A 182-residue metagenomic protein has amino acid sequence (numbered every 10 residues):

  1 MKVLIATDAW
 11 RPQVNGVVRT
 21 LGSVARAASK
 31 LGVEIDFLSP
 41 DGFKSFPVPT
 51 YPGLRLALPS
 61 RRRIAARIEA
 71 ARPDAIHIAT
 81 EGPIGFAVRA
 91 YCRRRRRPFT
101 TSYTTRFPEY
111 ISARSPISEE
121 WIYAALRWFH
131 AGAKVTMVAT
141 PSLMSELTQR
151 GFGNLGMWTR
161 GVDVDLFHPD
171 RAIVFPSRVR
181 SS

Functional and structural regions predicted by a protein language model:
M1-F43, A71: N-terminal subdomain of nucleotide-sugar transferases
V3, A75, A90-Y110, H130 (+2 more regions): Active-site proximal beta-strand in glycosyltransferases
P40-A71, I78, S118: A short, charged, and often flexible helix/loop element on the N-terminal side of the glycosyltransferase catalytic
S45-P47, S102-R127, P169: Acceptor-binding helix/loop patch of EC 2.4 sugar-transfer enzymes, predominantly nucleotide-sugar-dependent
I64-G85, R95-T100: Short N-terminal targeting/anchoring amphipathic segment
I84-V88, M144: Short, well-ordered alpha-helical microsegments
Y123-R178: Donor nucleotide-sugar binding/catalytic pocket of nucleotide-sugar-dependent glycosyltransferases
